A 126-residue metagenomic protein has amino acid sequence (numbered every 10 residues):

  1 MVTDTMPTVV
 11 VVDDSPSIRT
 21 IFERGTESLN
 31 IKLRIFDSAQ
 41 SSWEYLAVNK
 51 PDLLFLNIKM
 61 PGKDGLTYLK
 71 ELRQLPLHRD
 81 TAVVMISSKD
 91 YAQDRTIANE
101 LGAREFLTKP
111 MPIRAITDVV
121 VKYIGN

Functional and structural regions predicted by a protein language model:
M6-S17, F22-T26, L54: Conserved acidic segment of CheY-like receiver
N30-D37, Y45: Short hydrophobic/Thr-rich beta-strand motif most characteristic of the beta2 strand and flanking loop of CheY-like
N49-F55: Active-site beta3 strand of CheY-like receiver
N57, S87: Active-site residues of response regulator receiver
M60: Receiver (REC) domain active-site loop signature in two-component systems and cognate sites in sensor histidine kinases
R104: Short, glycine/charged-rich "phosphate-handling" switch motifs in NTP-dependent and phosphotransfer domains
M111-V120: C-terminal output helix
